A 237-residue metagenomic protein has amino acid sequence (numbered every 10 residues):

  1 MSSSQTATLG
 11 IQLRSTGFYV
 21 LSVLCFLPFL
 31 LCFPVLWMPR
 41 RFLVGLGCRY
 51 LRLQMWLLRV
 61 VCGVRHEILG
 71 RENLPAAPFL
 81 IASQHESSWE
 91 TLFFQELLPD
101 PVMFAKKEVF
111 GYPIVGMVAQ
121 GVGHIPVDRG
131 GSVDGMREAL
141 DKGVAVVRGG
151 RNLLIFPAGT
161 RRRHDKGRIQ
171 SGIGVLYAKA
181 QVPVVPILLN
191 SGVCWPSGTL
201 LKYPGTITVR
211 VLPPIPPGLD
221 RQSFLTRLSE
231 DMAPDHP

Functional and structural regions predicted by a protein language model:
M1-E67: N-terminal membrane-anchoring alpha-helices
S2-Q5, L9-L13, M136-P237: Non-catalytic C-terminal accessory region of glycerolipid acyltransferases and related lyso-lipid remodeling enzymes
F29-P39, V44-C48, V61-C62, L69 (+1 more regions): Catalytic core of membrane glycerolipid acyltransferases/transacylases, capturing the structured, soluble-facing
L51-R52, Y112, A139, Q170: Generic non-transmembrane alpha-helix signal with a bias for helix starts/N-cap capping motifs
M55, F94, G116, G143-V144 (+1 more regions): Short amphipathic alpha-helical segments and helix-helix/interface helices
L57-R59, V118, L201-K202: Short, conserved catalytic or adaptor-binding loops enriched in Gly and charged residues
V64, P99, G205-I207: Residue-level signal for beta-strand positions within conserved beta-sheet cores that form or flank
